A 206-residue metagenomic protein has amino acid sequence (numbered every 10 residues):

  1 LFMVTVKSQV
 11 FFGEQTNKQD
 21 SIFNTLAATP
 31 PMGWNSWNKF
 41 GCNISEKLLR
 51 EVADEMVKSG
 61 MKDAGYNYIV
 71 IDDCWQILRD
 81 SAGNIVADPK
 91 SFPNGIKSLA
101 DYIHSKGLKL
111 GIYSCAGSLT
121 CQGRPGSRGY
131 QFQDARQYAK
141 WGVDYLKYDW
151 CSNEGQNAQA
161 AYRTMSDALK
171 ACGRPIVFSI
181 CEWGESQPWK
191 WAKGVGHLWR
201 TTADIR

Functional and structural regions predicted by a protein language model:
L1-V10: Bacterial Sec-dependent N-terminal signal peptides
V10-R50, E55, I176, A203: N-terminal module-boundary/linker segments of secreted carbohydrate-active enzymes
N24-A28, M61-A64, I103-S105, A139-K140 (+2 more regions): Extracellular/periplasmic catalytic domains that process cell-envelope and extracellular macromolecules
A28, E46, R50, P93 (+5 more regions): Conserved structured core elements
V52, M56-G155: Aromatic-lined carbohydrate-binding/catalytic grooves of carbohydrate-active enzymes
G83-A87, S127-R128, A161-M165, A192-W199: Short secondary-structure boundary/capping segments
Y130-Q133, V177-R206: Glycan-recognition surfaces
Y145, W150-C151, G155-I176, I180-G184: Extracytoplasmic, non-cytosolic globular domains
